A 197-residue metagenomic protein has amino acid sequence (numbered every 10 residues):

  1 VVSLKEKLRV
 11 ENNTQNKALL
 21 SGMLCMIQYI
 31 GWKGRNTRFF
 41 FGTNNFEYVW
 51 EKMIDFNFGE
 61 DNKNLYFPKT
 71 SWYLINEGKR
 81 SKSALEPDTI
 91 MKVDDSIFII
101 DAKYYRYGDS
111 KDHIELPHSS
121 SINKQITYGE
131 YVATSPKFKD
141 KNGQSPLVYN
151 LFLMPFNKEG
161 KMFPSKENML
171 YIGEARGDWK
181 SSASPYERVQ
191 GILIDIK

Functional and structural regions predicted by a protein language model:
V1-F40: Residue(s) in the substrate-gating loop at a strand-loop-helix junction that position the organic substrate next
K33-K197: Catalytic core segments in nucleotide and nucleic-acid processing enzymes
